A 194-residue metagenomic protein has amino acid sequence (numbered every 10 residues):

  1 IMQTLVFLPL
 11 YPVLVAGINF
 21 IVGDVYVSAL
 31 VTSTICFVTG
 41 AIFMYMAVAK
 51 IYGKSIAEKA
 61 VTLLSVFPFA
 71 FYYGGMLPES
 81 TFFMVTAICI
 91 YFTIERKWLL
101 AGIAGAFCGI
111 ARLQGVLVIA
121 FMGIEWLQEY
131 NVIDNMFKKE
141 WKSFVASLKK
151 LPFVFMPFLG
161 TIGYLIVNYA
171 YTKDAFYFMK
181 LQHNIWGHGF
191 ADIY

Functional and structural regions predicted by a protein language model:
I1-G23: Short hydrophobic/aromatic helix or loop-helix immediately within or flanking a transmembrane segment in polytopic
V15-G17, V31-I51: Transmembrane-helix motifs of polytopic, lipid-linked glycan transferases
V22-V27, I51-K59, E95-L100: Membrane-helix interface segments
F43-M46, L63-V66, T81-L100, F121-M122: Specific aromatic-rich, kink-prone transmembrane helix
A57-V66, G105-G109: Short helix- or helix-capping micro-motifs that position conserved polar/aromatic residues at function-defining sites
G74-E79: Short acidic/glycine- and proline-prone juxtamembrane loop motifs at membrane-interface regions of multi-pass membrane
F83-M84, L100-Q128, G160: Transmembrane-embedded, aromatic-rich helix segments that form part of the hydrophobic channel/pocket engaging
I119-V132, M136-Y194: Membrane-lumen/periplasm interface segments of specific transmembrane helices in polyprenyl phosphate-linked
